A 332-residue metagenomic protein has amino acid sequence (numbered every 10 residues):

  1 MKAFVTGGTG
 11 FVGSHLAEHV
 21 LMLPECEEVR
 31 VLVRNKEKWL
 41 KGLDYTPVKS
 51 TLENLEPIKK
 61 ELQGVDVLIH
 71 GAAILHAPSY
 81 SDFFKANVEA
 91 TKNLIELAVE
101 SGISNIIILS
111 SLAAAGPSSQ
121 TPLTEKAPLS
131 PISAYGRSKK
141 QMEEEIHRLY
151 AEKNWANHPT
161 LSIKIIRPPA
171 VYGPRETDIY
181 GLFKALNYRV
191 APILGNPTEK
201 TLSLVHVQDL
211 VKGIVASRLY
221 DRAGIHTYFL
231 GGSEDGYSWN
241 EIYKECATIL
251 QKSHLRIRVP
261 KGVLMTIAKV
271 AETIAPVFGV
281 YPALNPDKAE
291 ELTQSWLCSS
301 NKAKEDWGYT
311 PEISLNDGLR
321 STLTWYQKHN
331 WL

Functional and structural regions predicted by a protein language model:
A3-L23: N-terminal Rossmann NAD(P)H-binding glycine-rich loop of SDR-like oxidoreductase domains
Y45, S50-K92, L97, L112-P117: NAD(P)H-binding glycine-rich loop region in Rossmannoid oxidoreductase-like domains and their noncatalytic homologs
E89-Y135, N154: Conserved Rossmann-fold NAD(P)-dependent oxidoreductase catalytic core, especially the SDR/UDP-sugar
I132-K164: Active-site Tyr-X1-5-Lys
K140, P159-L161, Y172-G181, A216-Y228 (+2 more regions): Glycine/proline-rich active-site loop of Rossmann-fold NAD(P)-dependent oxidoreductases
K184-V205, D209, G213, R222 (+1 more regions): A conserved pocket-lining segment of Rossmann-fold NAD(P)-dependent short-chain dehydrogenase/reductase
Y220-A283, S300, R320-S321: Mid/C-terminal beta-alpha module of Rossmann-like enzyme folds, strongest in SDR-family dehydrogenases/epimerases
C298-D306, T310-L332: Amphipathic terminal alpha-helices
